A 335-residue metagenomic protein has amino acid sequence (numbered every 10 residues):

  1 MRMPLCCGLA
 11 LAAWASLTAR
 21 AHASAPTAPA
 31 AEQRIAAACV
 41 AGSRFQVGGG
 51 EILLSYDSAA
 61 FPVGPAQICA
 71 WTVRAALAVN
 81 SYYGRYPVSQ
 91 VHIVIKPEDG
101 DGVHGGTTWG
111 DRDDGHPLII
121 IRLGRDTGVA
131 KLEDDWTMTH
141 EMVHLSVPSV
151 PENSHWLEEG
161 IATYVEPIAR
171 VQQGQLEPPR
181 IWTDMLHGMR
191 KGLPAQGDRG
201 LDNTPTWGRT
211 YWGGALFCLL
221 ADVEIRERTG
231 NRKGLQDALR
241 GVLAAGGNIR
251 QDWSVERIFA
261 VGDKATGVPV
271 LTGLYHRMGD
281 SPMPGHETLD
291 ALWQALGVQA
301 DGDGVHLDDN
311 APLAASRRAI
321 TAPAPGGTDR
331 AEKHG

Functional and structural regions predicted by a protein language model:
M1-C7: Bacterial N-terminal signal peptides that target proteins for export
C7-S16: Bacterial N-terminal signal peptides
A19-A23: Boundary at the C-terminal end of the N-terminal hydrophobic targeting segment
S24-A28, I249-G335: Beta/coil-rich, acidic/histidine-enriched accessory regions frequently appended to metallopeptidases
S24-A38: Long, contiguous juxta-domain segments that are non-catalytic but functionally important
C39-V150, S154: Juxtacatalytic substrate-recognition/specificity segment
L77-G84, H144-V147, P167-V171, D222-G230 (+4 more regions): Sec-exported extracytoplasmic/periplasmic mature domains
L132, P151-D222, E227-L235, A244-I249: Acidic/His/Gly-enriched intrinsically disordered linker/tail segments that often contain short helix/coil "MoRF-like"
